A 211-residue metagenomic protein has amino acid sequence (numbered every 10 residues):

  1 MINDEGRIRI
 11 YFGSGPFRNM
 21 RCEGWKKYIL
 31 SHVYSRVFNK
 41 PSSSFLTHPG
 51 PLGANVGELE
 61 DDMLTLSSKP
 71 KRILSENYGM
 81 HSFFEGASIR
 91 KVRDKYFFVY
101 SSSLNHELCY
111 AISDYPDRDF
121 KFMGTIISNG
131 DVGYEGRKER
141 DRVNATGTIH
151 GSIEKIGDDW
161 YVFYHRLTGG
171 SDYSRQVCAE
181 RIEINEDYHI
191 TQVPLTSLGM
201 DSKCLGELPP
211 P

Functional and structural regions predicted by a protein language model:
M1-P211: Carbohydrate-active catalytic/glycan-binding domains of CAZyme proteins, especially the secreted or lumenal ectodomains
